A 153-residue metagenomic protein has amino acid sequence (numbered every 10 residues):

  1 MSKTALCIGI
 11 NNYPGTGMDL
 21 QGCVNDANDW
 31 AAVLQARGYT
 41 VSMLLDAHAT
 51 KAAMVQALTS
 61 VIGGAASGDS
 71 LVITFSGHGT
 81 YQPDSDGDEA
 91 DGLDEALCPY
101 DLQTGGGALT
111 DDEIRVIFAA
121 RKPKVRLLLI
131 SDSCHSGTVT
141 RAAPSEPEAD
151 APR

Functional and structural regions predicted by a protein language model:
A5-T16, L93-C98: Active-site histidine-acidic residue metal-binding/catalytic motifs, centered on HxH/HExxH-like signatures
I8-I10, D46, S76, D132: Cofactor-binding loop segments of dinucleotide-utilizing enzymes, especially the Rossmann-like FAD- and NAD(P)+-binding
G9, W30, I73: Terminal peptide-recognition signature
Y13-N28: Glycine- and acidic-residue-enriched helix-capping/strand-helix junction motifs
N25-T40: Short helix-loop-beta junction
S42-A52: Short beta->alpha junction loops
K51-S76, T80-S145: Caspase-like (clan CD) cysteine peptidase catalytic core
T104, A149-R153: Acidic, His- and aromatic-enriched active-site or binding-groove loops in soluble protein domains that engage sugars
